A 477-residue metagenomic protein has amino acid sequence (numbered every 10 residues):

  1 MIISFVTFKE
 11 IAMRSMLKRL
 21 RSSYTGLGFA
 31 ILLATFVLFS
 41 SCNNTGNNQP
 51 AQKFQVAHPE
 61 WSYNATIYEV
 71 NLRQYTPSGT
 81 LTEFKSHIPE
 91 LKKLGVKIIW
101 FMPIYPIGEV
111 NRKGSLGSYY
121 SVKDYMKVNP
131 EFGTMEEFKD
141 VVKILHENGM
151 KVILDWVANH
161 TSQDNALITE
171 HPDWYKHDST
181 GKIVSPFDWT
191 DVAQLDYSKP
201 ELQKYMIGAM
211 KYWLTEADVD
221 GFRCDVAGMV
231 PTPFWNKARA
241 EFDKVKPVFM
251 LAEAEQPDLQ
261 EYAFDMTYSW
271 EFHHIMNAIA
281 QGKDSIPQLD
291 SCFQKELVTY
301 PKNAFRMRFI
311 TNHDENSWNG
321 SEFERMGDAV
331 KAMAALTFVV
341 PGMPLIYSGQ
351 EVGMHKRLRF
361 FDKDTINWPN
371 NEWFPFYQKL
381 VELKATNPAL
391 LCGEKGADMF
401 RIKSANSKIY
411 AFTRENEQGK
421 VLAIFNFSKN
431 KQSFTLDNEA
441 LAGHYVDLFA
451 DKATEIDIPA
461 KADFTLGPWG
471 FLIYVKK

Functional and structural regions predicted by a protein language model:
L38-S41: C-terminal motif of bacterial Sec signal peptides marking the signal peptidase cleavage site
T45-I67, N71-I98, P103-A217, K237-K244 (+2 more regions): Substrate-binding/active-site clefts of carbohydrate-active enzymes
Q49-A51, T215, D225-R306, L336 (+5 more regions): Active-site-proximal helices and loops of the catalytic beta/alpha 8
V70, L91, F101, Y125 (+12 more regions): Conserved, mostly hydrophobic/aromatic
M307-N371: Aromatic/acidic polysaccharide-binding cleft in carbohydrate-active enzymes
R401-N438: Carbohydrate-binding surface patches
K431-A453: Beta-strand-rich binding/interaction modules
D457-K477: C-terminal beta-strand-rich structural cap/linker in extracellular carbohydrate-active enzymes
